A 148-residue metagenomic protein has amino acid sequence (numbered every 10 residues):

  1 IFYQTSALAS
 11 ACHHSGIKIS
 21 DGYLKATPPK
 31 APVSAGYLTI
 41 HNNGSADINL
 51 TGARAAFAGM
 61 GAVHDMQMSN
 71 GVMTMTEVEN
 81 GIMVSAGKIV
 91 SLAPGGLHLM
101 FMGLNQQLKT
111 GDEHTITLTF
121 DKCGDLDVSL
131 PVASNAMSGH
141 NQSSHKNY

Functional and structural regions predicted by a protein language model:
Q4-S6: N-terminal signal peptide c-region/cleavage motif recognized by signal peptidases
S10-Y148: Compact, glycine-rich, soluble single-domain proteins
